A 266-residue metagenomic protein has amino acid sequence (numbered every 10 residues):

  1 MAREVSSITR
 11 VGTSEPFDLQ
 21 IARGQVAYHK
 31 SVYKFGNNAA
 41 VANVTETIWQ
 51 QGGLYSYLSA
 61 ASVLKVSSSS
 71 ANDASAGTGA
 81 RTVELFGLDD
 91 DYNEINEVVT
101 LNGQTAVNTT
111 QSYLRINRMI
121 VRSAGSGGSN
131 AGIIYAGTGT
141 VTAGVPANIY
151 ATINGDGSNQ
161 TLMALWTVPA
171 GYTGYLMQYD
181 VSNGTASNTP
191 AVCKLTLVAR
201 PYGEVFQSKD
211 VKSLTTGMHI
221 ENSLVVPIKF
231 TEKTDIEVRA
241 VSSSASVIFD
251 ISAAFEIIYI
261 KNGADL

Functional and structural regions predicted by a protein language model:
A2-R115, R122-L266: Beta-strand-centric surfaces of beta-sandwich/beta-rich domains
